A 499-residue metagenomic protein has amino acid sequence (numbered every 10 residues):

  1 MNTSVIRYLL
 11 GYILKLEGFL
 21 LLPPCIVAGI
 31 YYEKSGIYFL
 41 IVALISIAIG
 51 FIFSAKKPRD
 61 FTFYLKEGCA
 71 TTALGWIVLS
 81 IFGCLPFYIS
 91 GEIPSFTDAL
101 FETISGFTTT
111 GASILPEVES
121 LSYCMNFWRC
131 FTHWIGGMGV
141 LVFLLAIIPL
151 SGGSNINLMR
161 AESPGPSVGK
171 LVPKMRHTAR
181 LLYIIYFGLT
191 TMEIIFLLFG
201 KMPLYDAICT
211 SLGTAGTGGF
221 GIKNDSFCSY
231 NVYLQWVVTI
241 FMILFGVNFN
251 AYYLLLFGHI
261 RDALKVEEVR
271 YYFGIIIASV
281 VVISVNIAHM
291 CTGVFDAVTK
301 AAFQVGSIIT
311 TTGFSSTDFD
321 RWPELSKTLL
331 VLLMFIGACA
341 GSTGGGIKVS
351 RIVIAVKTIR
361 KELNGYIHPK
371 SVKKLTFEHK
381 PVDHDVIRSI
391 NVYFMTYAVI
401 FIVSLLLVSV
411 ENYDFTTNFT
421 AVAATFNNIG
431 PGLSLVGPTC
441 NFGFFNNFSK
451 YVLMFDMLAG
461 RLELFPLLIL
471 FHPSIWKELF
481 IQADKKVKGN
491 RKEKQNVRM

Functional and structural regions predicted by a protein language model:
M1-M499: Membrane-proximal intracellular helices of multi-pass ion channels
